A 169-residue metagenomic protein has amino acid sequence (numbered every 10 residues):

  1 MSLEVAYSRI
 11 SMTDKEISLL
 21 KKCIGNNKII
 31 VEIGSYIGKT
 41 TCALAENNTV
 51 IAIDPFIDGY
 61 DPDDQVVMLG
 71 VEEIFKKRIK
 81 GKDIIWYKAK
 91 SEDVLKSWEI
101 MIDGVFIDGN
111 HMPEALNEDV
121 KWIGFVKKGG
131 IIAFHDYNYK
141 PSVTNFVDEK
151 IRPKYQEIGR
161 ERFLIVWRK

Functional and structural regions predicted by a protein language model:
L3-Y7, D14-K169: S-adenosylmethionine/decaboxylated-SAM
